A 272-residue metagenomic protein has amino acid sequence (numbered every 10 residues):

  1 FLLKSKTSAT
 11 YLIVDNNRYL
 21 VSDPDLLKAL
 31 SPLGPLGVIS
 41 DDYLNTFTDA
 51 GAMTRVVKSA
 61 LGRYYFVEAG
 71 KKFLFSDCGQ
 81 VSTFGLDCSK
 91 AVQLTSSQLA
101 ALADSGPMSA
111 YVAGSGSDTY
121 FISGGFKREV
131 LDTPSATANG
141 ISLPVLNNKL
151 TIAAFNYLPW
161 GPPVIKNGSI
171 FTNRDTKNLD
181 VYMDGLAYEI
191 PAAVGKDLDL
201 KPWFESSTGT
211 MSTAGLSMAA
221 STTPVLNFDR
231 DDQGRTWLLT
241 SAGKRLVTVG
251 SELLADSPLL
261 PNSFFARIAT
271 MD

Functional and structural regions predicted by a protein language model:
F1-D272: Short, surface-exposed polybasic-aromatic patches that bind anionic ligands, especially phosphate groups
